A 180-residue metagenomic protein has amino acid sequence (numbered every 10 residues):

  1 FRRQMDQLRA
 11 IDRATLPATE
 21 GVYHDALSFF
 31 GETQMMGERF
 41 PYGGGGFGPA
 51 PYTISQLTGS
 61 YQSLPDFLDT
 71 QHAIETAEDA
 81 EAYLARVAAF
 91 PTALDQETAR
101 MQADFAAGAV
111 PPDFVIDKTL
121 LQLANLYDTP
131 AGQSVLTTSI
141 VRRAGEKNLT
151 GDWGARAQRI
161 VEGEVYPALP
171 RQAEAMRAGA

Functional and structural regions predicted by a protein language model:
F1-A180: N-terminal maturation segment of proteins
